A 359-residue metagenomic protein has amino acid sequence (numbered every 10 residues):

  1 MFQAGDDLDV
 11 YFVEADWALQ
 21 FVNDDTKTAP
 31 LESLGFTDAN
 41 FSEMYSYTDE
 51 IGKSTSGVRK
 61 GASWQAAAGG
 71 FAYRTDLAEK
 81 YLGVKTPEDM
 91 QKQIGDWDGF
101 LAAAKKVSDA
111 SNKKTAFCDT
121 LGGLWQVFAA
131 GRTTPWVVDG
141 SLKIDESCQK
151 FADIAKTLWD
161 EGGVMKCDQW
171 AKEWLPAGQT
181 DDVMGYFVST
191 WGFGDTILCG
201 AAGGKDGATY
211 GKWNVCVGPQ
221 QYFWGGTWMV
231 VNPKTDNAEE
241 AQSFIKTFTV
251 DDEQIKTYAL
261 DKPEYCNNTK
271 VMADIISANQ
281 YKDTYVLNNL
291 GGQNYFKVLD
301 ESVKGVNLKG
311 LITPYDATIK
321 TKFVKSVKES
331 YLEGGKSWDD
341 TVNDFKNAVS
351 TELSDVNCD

Functional and structural regions predicted by a protein language model:
M1-L19: Early extracytoplasmic/lumenal segment of secretory-pathway proteins
D9-F12, V183-S189: Paired acidic/hydrophobic, glycine-rich loop segments that form the ligand-binding mouth/hinge of periplasmic-binding
V13-G70, Y210-V217, Q293: Hinge/lid segment of periplasmic solute-binding proteins
A18-N23, T190-A208: A ligand-binding cleft/hinge motif common to bilobed small-molecule-binding domains
K53-F71, E79, D96-K143, S147-Q149 (+1 more regions): Extracytoplasmic/periplasmic solute-binding protein
G57, G203-A273: Extracytoplasmic/periplasmic substrate-recognition and gating elements
G99-S108, V138-K172, T209-N214: Glycine-centered hinge/linker elements that transmit conformational signals in sensory and ligand-binding systems
Y285-V349: C-terminal capping/gating helix-and-loop segments adjacent to ligand/active sites or protein-protein/ligand interfaces
